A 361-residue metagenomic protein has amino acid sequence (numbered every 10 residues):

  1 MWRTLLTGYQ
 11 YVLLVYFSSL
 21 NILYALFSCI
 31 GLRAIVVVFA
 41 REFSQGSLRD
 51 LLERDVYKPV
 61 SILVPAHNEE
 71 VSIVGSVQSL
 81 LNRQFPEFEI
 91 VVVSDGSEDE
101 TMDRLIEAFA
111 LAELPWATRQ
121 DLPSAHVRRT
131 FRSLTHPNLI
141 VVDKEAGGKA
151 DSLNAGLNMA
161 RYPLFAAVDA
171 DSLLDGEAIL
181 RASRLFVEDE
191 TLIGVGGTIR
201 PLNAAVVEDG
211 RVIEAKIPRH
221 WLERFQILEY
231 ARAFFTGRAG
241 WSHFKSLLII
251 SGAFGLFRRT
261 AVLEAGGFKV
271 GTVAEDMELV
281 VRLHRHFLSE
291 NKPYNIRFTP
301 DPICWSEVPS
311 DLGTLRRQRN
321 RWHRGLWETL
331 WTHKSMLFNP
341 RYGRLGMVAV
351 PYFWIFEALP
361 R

Functional and structural regions predicted by a protein language model:
M1-V56, R238: N-terminal membrane-anchoring/stem segments of glycan-assembly enzymes
W2-Q10, L14, V37, A239-S246 (+1 more regions): Basic/Trp-rich segment in TM-proximal cytosolic loops or flexible interdomain/linker regions
Q45-S47, E69-N82, D103, D151: Short, well-formed alpha-helical segments that are part of the catalytic scaffolds of diverse glycosyltransferases
K58-S61, E89, L263, E278: Cell-envelope/extracellular polymer assembly enzymes that use nucleotide-activated donors
Q78-E87, A108-P115: Short, acidic, metal-binding catalytic loop of nucleotide-sugar glycosyltransferases
S94-L114: A conserved acidic beta->alpha catalytic loop
L114-N154, N158, Y162, G176-T272 (+3 more regions): Long helical/loop segments within the catalytic core of UDP-sugar-dependent glycosyltransferases, especially the large
F165: Short aromatic/hydrophobic "clamp" motif used to bind/position activated sugar donors
